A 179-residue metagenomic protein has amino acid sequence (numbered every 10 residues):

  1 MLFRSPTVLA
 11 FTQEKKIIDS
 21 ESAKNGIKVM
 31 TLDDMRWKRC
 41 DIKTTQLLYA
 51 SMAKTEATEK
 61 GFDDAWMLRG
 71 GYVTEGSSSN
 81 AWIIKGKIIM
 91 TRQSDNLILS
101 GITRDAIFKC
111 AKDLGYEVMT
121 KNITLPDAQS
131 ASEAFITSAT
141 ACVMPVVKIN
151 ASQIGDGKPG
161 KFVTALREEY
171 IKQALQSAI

Functional and structural regions predicted by a protein language model:
M1-I179: Helix-start/capping segments and mature chain N-termini
